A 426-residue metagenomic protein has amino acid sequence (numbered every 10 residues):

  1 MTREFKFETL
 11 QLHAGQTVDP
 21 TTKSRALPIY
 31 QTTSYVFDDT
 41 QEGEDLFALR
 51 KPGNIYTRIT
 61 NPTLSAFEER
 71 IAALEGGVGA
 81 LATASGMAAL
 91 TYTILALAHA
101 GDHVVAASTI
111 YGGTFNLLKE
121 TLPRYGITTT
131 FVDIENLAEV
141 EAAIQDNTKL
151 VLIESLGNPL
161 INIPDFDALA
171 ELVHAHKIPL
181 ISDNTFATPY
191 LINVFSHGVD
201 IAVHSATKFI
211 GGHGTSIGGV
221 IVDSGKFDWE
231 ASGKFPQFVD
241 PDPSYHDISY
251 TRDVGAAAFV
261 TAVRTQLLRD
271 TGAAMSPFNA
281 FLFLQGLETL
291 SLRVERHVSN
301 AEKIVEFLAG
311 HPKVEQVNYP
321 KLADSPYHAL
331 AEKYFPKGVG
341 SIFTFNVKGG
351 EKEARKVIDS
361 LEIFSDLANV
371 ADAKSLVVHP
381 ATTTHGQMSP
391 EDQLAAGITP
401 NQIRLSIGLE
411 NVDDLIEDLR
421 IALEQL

Functional and structural regions predicted by a protein language model:
T2, Q11-H13, T17-P20, A80-A309: Conserved PLP-enzyme active-site core in the AAT-like
T2-N61, E69-R70, I403: N-terminal "arm"/small-domain region of PLP-dependent enzymes with the aminotransferase-like
D39-A88, G113-T121: Conserved N-terminal alpha-helix of the aminotransferase class I/II PLP-enzyme fold
K119, T128, D146, R293 (+2 more regions): PLP-dependent enzyme catalytic core of the Aspartate aminotransferase-like
L156, T185-A187, L322, K348 (+1 more regions): Active-site beta-loop-alpha junctions enriched in small/polar residues
V222, T344-N346, S406-G408: Short hydrophobic/aromatic beta-strand micro-patches that form the beta-sheet surface supporting nucleotide- or nucleic
T271-A274, F278-A280, Q285, T289 (+4 more regions): Conserved small-domain helix->loop->beta segment predominantly found in fold-type I
